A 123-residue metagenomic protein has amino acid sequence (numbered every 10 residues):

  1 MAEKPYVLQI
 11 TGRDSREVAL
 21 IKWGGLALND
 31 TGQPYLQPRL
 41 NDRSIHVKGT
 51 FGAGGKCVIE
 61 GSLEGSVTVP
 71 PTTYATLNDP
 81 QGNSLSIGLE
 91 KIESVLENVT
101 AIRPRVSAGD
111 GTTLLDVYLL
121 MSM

Functional and structural regions predicted by a protein language model:
M1-A19, L120-M123: Short, intrinsically disordered N-terminal pre-domain segments
K4-L8, Q33-P38, G49: Predominantly extracytoplasmic/ectodomain segments of secreted and cell-surface proteins
R16-I21, S66-N78: Surface-exposed loop/edge segments in extracytoplasmic proteins
I21, G25-L40, A75-M123: Beta-sandwich interaction modules
N41-I45: Structural beta-strand segments of beta-rich domains
K48-G52, G109: Short solvent-exposed strand-capping/beta-turn motif centered on an Asx-Ser/Thr pair
G52-T72, D116-L120: Short, surface-exposed beta-strand/strand-loop-strand elements in extracellular ectodomains
